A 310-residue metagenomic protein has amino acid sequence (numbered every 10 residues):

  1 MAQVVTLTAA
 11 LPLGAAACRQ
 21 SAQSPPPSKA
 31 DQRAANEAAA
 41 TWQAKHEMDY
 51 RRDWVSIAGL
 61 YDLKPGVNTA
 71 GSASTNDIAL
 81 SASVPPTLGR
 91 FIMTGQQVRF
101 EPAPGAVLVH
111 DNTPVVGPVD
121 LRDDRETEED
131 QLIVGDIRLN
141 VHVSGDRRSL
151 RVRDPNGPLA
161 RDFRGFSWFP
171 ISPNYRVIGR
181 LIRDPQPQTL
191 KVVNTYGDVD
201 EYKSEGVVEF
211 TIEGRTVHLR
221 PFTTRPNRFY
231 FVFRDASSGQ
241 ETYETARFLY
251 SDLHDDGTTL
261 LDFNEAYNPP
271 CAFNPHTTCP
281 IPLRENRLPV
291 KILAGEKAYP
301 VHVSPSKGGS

Functional and structural regions predicted by a protein language model:
M1-T6: Bacterial N-terminal signal peptides that target proteins for export
A15-A17: C-terminal motif of bacterial Sec signal peptides marking the signal peptidase cleavage site
R19-S21: Bacterial signal peptide processing site
I57, D62-E129, Y250: Forkhead-associated
V84-P85, R90-G95, D200-Y243: Mid-length scaffold segments of soluble, non-membrane domains
E101-P104, V109-I178, P187, G295-P300 (+1 more regions): C-terminal boundary/linker segments immediately following FHA domains
Y175-E201: Edge strands and adjacent loops of beta-rich recognition modules
S238-Q240, D252, T258-L260, N264-S310: Extended, aromatic/histidine-rich regions of cofactor-dependent oxidoreductases associated with respiratory
